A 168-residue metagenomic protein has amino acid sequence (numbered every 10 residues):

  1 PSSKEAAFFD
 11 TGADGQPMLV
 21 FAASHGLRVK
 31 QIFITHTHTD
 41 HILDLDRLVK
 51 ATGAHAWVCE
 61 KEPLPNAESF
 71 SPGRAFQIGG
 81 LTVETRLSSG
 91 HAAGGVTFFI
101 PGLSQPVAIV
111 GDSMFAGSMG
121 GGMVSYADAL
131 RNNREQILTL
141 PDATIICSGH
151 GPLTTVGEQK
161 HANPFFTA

Functional and structural regions predicted by a protein language model:
P1, S24, T139-D142: Secondary-structure boundary motif
P1-S3, F115: Short glycine-enriched loop/turn motifs at secondary-structure junctions
S3-A6, A13-E84, P106, F165: Active-site HxH/HxHxD metal-binding segment of metal-dependent hydrolases
A6-F8, S118-M119: A generic structural signal for short coil/turn motifs at secondary-structure boundaries
F9-D10, G111: Catalytic Cys-His active-site segments of thiol-dependent hydrolases/isopeptidases
I32-I42, R86-G95, I146-L153: Histidine-centered catalytic micro-motifs
A75-G102: Core dinuclear metal-dependent hydrolase active-site scaffold
A92-A168: Metallo-beta-lactamase
